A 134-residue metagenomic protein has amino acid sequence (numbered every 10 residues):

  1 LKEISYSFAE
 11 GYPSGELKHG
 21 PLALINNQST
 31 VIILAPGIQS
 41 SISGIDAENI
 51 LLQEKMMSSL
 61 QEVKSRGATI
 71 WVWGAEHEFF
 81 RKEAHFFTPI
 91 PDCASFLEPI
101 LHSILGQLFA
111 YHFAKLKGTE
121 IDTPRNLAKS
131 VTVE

Functional and structural regions predicted by a protein language model:
K2-E134: A SIS-like phosphosugar-recognition module
